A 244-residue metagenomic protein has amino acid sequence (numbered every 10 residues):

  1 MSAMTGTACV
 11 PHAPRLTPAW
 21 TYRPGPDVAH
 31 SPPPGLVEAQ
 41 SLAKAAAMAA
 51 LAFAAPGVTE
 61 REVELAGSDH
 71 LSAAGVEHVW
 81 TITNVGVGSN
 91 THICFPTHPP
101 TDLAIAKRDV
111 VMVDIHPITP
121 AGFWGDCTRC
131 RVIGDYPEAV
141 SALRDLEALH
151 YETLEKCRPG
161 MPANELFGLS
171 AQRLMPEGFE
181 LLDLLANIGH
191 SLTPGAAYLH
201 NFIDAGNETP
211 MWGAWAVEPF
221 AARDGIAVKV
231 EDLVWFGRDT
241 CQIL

Functional and structural regions predicted by a protein language model:
S2-L244: Active-site neighborhoods and metal-handling regions in enzymes and metal-associated proteins
